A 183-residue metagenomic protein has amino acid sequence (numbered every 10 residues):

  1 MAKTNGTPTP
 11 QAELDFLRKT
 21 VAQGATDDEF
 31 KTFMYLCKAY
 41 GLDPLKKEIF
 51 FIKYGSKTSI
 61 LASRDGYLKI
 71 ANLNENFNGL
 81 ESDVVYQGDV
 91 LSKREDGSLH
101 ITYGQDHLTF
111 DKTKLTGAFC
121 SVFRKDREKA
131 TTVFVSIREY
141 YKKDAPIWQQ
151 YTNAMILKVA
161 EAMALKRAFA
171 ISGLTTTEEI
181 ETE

Functional and structural regions predicted by a protein language model:
M1-E183: Glycine-rich anion-binding surface patch
